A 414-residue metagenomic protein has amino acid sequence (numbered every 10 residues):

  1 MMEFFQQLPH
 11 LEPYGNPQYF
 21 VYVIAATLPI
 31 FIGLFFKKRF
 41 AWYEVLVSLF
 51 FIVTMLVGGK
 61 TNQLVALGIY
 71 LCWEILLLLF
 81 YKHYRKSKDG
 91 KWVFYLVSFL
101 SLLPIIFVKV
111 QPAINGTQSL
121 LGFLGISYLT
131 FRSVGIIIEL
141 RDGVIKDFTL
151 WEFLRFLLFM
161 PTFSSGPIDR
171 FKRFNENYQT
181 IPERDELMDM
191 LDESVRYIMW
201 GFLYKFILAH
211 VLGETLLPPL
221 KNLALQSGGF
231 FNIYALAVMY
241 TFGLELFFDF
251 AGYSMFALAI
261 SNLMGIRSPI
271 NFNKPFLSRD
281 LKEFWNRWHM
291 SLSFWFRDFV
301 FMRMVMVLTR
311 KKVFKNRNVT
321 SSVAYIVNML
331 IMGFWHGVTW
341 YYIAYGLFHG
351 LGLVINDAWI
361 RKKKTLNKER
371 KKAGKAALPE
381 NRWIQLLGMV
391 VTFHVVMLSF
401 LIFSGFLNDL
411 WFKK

Functional and structural regions predicted by a protein language model:
M2-K414: Membrane-embedded transmembrane alpha-helical bundles that form the catalytic cores of multi-pass lipid-modifying
